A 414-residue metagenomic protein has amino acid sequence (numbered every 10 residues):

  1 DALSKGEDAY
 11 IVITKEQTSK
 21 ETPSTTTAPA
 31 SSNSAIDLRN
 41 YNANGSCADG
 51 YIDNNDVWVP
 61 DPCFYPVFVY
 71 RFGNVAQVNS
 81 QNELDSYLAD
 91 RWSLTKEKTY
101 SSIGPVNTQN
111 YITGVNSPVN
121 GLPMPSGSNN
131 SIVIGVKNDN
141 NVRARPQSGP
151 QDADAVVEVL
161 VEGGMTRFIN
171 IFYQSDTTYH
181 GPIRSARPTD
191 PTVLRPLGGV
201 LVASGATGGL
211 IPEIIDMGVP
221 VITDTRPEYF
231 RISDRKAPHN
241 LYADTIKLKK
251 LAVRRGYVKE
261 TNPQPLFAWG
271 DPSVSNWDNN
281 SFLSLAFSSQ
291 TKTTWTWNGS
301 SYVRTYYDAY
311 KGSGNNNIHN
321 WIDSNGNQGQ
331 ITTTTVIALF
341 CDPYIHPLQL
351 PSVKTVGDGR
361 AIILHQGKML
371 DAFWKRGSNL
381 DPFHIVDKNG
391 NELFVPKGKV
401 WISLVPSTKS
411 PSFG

Functional and structural regions predicted by a protein language model:
D1-E7, N79-K96: A short, charged, amphipathic alpha-helix used as a generic interaction element across diverse proteins
V12, V67-G73, L283-A286, A361-I363: A short beta-strand micro-motif
S19-T27: Extracellular mucin-like PTS domains
T27-D61, Y65-P66, I103-I132: N-terminal low-complexity, Pro/Thr/Ser-rich intrinsically disordered segments that act as propeptides or flexible
A43, N54, R71-F72, V119 (+2 more regions): Structural motif
S46, P62-P66, Y70-Y87: Surface-exposed receptor/substrate recognition regions of extracellular proteins
A76-D90, T166-I171, S300: Short, surface-exposed terminal/edge motifs of secreted or surface/virion proteins that either
P105-V157, E162-G414: A surface/extracellular/periplasmic glyco- and lipid-processing/surface-interacting theme
